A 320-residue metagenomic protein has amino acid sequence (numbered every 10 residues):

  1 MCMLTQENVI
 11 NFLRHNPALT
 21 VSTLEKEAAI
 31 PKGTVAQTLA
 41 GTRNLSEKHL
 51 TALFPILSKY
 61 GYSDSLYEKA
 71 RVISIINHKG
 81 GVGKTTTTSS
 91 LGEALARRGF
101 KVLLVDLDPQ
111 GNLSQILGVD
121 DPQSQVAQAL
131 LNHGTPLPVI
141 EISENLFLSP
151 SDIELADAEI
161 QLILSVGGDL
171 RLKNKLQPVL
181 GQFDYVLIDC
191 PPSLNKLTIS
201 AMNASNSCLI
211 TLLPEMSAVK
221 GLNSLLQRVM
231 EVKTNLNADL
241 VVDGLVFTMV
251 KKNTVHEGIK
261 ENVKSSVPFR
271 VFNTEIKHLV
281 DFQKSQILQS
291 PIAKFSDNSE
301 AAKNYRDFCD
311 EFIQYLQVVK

Functional and structural regions predicted by a protein language model:
M1-C2: Short, Lys/Arg-enriched N-terminal segments with co-localized hydrophobic residues within the first ~10-30 amino acids
Q6-E7, F12-H15, S22, K32-G33 (+1 more regions): P-loop NTP-binding core
K26: Alpha-helical residues within the helix-turn-helix
